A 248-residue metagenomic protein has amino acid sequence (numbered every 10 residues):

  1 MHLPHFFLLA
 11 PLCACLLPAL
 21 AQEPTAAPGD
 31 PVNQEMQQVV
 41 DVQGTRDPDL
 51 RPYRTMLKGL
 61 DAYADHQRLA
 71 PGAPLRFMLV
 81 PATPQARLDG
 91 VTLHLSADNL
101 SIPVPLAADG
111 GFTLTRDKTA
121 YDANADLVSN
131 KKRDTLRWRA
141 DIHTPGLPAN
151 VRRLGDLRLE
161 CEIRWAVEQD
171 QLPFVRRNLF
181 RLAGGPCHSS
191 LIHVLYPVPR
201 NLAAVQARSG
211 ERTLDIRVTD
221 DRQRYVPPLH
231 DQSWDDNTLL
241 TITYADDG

Functional and structural regions predicted by a protein language model:
M1-H5: Positively charged n-region of N-terminal signal peptides that target proteins for export
F7-P18: Bacterial N-terminal signal peptides
Q22-L114: N-terminal Sec/ER secretory leader and immediately downstream segment of secreted/extracellular precursors
L79-P105, R181-D215: Extended low-complexity, serine/threonine- and proline-enriched intrinsically disordered segments
P84-E162: Structured domain cores in non-transmembrane regions
A108-K118, A123, G210-P228: Glycine-centered loop-to-beta-strand initiation motif
Y121-A140, A204-V205, P227-G248: Short, aromatic- and glycine-rich surface loops/edge beta-strands on solvent-exposed regions
T135-L202: Short helix-loop boundary/capping segments
